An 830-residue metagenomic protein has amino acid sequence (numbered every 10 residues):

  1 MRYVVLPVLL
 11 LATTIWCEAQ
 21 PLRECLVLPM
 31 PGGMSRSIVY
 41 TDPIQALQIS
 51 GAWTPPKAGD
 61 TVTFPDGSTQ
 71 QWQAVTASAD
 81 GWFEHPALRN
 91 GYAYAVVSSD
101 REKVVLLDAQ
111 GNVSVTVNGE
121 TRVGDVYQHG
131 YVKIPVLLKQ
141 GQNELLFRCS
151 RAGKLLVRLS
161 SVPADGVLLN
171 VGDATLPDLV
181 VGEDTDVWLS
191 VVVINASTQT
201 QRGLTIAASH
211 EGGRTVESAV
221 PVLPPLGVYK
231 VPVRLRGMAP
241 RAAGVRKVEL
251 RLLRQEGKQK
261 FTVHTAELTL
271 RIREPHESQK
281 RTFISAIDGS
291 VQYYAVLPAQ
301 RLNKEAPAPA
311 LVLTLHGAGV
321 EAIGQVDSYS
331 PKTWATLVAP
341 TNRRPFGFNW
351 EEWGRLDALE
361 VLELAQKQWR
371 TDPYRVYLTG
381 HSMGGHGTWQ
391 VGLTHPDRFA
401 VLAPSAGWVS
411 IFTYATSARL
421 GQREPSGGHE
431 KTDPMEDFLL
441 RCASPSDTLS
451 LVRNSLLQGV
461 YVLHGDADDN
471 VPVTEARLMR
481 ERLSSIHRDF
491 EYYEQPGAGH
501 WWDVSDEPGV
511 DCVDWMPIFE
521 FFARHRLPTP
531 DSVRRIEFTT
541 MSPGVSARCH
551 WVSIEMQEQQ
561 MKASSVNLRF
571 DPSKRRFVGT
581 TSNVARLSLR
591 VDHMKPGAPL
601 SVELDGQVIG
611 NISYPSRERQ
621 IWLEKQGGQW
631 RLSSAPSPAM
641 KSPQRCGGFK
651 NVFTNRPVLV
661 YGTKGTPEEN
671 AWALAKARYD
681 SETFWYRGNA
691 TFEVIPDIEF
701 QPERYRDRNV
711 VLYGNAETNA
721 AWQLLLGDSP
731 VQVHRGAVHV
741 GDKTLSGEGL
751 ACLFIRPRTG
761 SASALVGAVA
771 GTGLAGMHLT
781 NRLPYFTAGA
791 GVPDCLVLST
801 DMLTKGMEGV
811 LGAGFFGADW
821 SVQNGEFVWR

Functional and structural regions predicted by a protein language model:
A19-E84, L146-D178, Y294-A295: Accessory carbohydrate-binding/adhesion or oligomerization-edge regions at the termini of glycan-active proteins
S98-T116, L145: Aromatic-lined ligand-binding clefts that engage carbohydrates, nucleic acids, or primary amines
L176, G213-A308, G647: A domain-start/cap signature at the N-terminus of enzymes
R301-P307, E351-M383, L393-F399: Gly/Ser-rich "nucleophile elbow"/oxyanion-hole loop immediately N-terminal to the catalytic nucleophile in hydrolases
A308-Q368: Active-site machinery of serine-nucleophile hydrolases
A400-R453, L457-Q458: Mobile cap/lid helix-loop segments that gate and shape the active-site cleft of serine hydrolases
A467-D469, V473, R477-R575: C-terminal catalytic histidine-bearing segment of alpha/beta-hydrolase fold enzymes
V578, S588-M594, A598-R830: Solvent-exposed alpha-helical segments and adjacent loops that form catalytic or protein-interaction surfaces
